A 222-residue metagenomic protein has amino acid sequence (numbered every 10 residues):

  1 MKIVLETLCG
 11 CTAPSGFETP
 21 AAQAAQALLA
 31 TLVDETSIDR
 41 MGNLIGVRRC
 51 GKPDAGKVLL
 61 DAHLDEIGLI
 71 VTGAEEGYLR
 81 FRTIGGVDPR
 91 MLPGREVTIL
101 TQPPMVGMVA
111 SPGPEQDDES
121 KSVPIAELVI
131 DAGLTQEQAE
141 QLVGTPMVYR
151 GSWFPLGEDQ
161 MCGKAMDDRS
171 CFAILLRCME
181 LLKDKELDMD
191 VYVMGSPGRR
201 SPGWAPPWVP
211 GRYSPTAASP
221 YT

Functional and structural regions predicted by a protein language model:
M1-Y221: N-terminal hydrophobic/helix-forming segments and targeting peptides
